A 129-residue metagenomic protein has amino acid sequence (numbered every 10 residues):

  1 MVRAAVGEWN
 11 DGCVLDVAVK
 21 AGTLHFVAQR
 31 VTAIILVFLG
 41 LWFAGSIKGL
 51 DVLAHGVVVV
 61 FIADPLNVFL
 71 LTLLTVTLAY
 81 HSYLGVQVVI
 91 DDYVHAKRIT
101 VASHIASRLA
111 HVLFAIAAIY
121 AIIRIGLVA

Functional and structural regions predicted by a protein language model:
M1-A129: Membrane-embedded alpha-helical bundles that constitute the cytochrome b-like, heme-associated redox core of multi-pass
